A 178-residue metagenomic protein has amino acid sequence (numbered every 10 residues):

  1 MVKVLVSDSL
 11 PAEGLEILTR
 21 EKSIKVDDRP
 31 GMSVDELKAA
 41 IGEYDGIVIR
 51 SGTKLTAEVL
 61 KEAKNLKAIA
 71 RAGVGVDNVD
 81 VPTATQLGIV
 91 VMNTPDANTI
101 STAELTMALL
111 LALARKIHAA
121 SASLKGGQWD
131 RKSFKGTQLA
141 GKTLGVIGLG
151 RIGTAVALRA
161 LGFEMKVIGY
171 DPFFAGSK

Functional and structural regions predicted by a protein language model:
M1-Y44: N-terminal glycine-/charge-rich "phosphate-binding" loop or analogous flexible N-terminal tail
L5, D27, S33, D45-S121 (+2 more regions): Phosphate/diphosphate ligand-binding glycine-rich loop within oxidoreductases
G14-R20, K61, V79-Q86, F174-K178: Short loop/helix-cap segments at secondary-structure boundaries that form the rim of catalytic
E16, K38-A39, P82-T83, K135-T137 (+1 more regions): Short secondary-structure boundary/capping segments
I17, L105, L109, A155 (+1 more regions): Rossmann-fold NAD(P)-dependent oxidoreductase module
A84, T106, G127, G148 (+1 more regions): Conserved hydrophobic/aromatic pocket- or pore-lining residues that grip, position, or stack substrates in active sites
S123-R131: A short, charged, Gly/Pro-tolerant segment at domain boundaries
K132-K178: Rossmann-like dinucleotide/phosphate-binding beta-alpha-beta segment
